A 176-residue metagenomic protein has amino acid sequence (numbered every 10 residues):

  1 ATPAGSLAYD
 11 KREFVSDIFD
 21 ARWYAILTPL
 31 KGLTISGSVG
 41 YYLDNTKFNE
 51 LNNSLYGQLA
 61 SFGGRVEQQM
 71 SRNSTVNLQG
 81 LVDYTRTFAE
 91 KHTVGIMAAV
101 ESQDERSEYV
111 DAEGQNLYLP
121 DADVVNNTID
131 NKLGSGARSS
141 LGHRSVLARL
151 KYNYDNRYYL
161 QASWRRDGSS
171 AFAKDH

Functional and structural regions predicted by a protein language model:
A1-G5, N49-V66, R106-G134: Surface-exposed loop/turn segments flanking beta-strands in extracellular/periplasmic regions
P3-E50, E67-T87, G95, S107-Y109 (+2 more regions): Outer-membrane beta-barrel transmembrane strands
I35, Y84-R86, K91-N127: Carboxylate/His-rich catalytic cores and anion/metal-binding grooves
L43, V100-D104, G168: Acidic, glycine-rich active-site loops and adjacent beta-strand->loop/helix elements that engage anionic groups
S170-D175: Solvent-exposed loop/turn segments connecting transmembrane beta-strands in outer-membrane beta-barrel proteins
